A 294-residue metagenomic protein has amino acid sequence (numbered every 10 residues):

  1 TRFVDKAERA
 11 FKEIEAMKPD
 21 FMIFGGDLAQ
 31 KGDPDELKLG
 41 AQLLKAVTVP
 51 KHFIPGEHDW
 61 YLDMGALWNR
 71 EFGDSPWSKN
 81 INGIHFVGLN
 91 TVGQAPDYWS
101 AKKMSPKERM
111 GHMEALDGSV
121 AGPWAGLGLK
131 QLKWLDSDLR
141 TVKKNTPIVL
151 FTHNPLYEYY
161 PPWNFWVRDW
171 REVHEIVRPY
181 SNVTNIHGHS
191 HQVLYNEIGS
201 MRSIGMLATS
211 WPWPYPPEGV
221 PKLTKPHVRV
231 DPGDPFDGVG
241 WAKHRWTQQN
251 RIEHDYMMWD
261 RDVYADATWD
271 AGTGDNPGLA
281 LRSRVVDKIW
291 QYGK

Functional and structural regions predicted by a protein language model:
T1-K38, K130: N-terminal active-site segment of His-dependent metallophosphoesterases
I23-F24, F53, L150, I186: Residue-level marker for buried hydrophobic side chains located in beta-strands that build the well-ordered beta-sheet
G26-D27, G56, L89, H153 (+1 more regions): Active-site glycine-centered loops adjacent to acidic/histidine catalytic or metal-binding residues that shape
A29-Q30, D59, L156, Q192: Short active-site segment of divalent metal-dependent hydrolases/proteases that encodes the spacing between
P34-K144, D169-T184, N196-L207, W211-Q248: Extended active-site neighborhood of metal-dependent phosphoesterases/phosphodiesterases
L150-L156, V183-V193: Histidine-centered catalytic micro-motifs
N154-R168: Active-site His/acidic residue clusters
H227-K294: A short C-terminal boundary segment appended to hydrolase-like catalytic domains
